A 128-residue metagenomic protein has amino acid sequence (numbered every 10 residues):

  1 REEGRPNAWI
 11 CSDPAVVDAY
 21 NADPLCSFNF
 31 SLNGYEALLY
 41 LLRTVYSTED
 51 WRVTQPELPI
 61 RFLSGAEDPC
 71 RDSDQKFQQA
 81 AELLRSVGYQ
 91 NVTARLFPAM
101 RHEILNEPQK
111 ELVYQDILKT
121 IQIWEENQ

Functional and structural regions predicted by a protein language model:
R1-L63: Alpha/beta-hydrolase
S27, P69-C70, E103-I104: Short strand->helix junction
L32, S73-F77, N106-E111: Conserved strand-to-helix beginnings and helix N-cap segments that scaffold or border functional pockets
A37-Y40, Q79, L112, D116-K119: Alpha-helical elements of Rossmann-like donor-binding domains used by nucleotide-donor carbohydrate transfer enzymes
V45, R85-Q128: Catalytic active-site module of serine/aspartate enzymes centered on a nucleophile-bearing elbow/loop
P59-F62, A66-L96: Conserved loop-alpha-helix segment in the C-terminal half of the alpha/beta-hydrolase fold that carries the catalytic
